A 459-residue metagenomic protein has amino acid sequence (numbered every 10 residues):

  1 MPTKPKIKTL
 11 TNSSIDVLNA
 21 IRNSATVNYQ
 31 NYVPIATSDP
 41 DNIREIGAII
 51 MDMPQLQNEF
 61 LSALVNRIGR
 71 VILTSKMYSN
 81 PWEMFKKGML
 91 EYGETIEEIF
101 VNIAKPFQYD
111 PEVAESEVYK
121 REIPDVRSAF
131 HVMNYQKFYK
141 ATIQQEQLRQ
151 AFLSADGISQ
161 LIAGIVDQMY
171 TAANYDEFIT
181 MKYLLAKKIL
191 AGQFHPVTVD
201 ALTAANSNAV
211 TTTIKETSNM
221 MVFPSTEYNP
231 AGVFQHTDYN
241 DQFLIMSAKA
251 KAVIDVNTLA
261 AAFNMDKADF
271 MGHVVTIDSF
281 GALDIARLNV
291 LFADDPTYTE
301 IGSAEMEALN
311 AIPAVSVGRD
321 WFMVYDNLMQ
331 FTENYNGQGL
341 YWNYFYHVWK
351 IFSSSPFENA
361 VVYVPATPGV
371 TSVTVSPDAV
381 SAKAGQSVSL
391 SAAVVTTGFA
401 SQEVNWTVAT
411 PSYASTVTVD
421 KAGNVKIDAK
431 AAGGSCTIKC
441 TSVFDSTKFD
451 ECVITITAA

Functional and structural regions predicted by a protein language model:
P2-N66, H273-P368: Extended, compositionally biased alpha-helical segments that mediate assembly or anchoring
Y32-I35, K76-F85, F178, I189-L190 (+1 more regions): Short glycine-rich, low-complexity/disordered patches
T37-S38, A209-M323: Extended oligomerization regions of viral-like shell subunits
Q57-A141: Assembly/oligomerization interface modules of large self-assembling protein complexes
I68, M169, A173, I214 (+1 more regions): Hydrophobic, Leu/Ile/Phe/Ala-enriched alpha-helical segments that form helix-helix packing faces
D125-V197, L340-Y346: Long, contiguous amphipathic alpha-helices that act as assembly "spine/axial" helices in icosahedral shell and virion
T203-A204: Long, mixed-charge low-complexity alpha-helical/coiled-coil segments
T367-A459: Extracytoplasmic soluble-region selector
